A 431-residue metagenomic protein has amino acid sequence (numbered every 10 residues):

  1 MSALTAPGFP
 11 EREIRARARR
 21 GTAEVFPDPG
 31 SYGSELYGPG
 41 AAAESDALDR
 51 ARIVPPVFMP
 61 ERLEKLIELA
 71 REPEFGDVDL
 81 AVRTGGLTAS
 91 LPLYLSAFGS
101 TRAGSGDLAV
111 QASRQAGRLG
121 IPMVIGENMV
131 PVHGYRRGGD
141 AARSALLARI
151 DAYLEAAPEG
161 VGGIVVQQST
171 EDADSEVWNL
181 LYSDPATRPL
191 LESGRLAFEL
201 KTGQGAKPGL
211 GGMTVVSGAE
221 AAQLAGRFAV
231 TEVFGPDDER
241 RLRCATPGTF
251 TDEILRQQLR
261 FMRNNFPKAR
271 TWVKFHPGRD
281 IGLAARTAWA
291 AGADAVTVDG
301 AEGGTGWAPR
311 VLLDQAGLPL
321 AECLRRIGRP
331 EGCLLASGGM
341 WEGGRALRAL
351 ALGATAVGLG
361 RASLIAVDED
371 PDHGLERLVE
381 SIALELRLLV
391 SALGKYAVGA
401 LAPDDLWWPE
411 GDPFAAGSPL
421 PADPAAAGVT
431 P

Functional and structural regions predicted by a protein language model:
M1-L91, G104, R114, L146-E159 (+2 more regions): Conserved, well-structured core domains of diverse proteins
M1-P56, S363, D370-P431: C-terminal extensions of enzymes
L93-G99, V124-G126: Short glycine-rich or small-residue beta-strand-to-loop segments that form or flank ligand, phosphate, metal/Fe-S
L95, A116, V296, A349 (+1 more regions): Terminal peptide-recognition signature
S113-R114, R118-F261, N265-A288: Active-site-facing alpha/beta catalytic cores
G117, I121, R260, N264-K268 (+3 more regions): Generic secondary-structure signature for well-ordered alpha-helical cores
V130-V132, G303, L364, D405: Positions that flank functional sites
D238-L384, P413, G417, P421: Glycine-rich phosphate/ribose-binding loops and adjacent secondary-structure elements that form binding surfaces
